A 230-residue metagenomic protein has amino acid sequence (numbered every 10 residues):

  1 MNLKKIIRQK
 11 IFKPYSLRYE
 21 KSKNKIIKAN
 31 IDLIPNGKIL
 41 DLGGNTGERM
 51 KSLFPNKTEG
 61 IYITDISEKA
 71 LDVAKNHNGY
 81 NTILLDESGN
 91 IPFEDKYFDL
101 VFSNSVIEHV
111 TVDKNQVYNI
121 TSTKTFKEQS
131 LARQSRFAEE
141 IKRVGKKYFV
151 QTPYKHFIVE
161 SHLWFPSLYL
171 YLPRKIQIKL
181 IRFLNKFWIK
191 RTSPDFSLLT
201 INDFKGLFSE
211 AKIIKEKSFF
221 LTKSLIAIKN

Functional and structural regions predicted by a protein language model:
M1-D32: Class I SAM-dependent methyltransferase Rossmann-like catalytic core, especially the SAM/SAH-binding loop
L40, N45-N90: Class I SAM-dependent methyltransferase SAM/SAH-binding core
F102: A conserved beta-strand element that flanks and buttresses the S-adenosyl-L-methionine
S105-H109: Short catalytic micro-motifs in class I SAM-dependent methyltransferases
V110-K142: A short, conserved alpha-helix within the catalytic core of class I
K114, R133, E140, K147-K175: Conserved class I S-adenosyl-L-methionine
K190-E210: Short alpha-helix
I213-N230: Core SAM-dependent methyltransferase catalytic element
